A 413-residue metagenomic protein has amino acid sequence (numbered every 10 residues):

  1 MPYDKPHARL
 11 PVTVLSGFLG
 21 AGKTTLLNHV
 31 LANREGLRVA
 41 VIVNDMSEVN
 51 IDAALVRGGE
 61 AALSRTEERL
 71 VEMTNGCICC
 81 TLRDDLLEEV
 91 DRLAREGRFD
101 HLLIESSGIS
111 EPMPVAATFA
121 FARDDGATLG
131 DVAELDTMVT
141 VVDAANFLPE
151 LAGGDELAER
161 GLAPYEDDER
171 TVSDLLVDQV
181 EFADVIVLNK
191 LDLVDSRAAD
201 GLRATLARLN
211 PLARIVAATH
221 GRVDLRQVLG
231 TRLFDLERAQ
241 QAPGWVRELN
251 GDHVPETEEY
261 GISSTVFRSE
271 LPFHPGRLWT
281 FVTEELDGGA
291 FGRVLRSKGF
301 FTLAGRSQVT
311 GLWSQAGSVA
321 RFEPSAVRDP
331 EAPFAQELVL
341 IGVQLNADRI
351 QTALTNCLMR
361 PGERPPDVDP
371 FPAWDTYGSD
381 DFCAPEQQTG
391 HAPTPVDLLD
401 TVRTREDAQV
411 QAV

Functional and structural regions predicted by a protein language model:
P2-D174: Nucleotide-state-sensitive switch-loop elements of NTP-binding domains
P2-Y3, E48, F147, E156-E337 (+2 more regions): C-terminal accessory "lid"/substrate-recognition subdomains
A53, R83, M113-A116, S196-D200 (+2 more regions): Conserved strand-to-helix beginnings and helix N-cap segments that scaffold or border functional pockets
